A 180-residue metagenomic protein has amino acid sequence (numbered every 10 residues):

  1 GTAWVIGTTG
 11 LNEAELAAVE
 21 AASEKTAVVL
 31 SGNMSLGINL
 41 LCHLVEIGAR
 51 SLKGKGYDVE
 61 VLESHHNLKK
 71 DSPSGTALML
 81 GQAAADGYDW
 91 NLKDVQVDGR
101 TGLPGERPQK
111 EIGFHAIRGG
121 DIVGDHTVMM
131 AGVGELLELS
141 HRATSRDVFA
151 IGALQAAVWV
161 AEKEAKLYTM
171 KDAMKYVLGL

Functional and structural regions predicted by a protein language model:
T2, G7-L30, N39-R50: Rossmann-fold NAD(P)-binding glycine/threonine-rich loop
A27, K55-G56: Short hydrophobic "helix-edge" motifs at membrane interfaces and signal-peptide entry regions
M34: Active-site nucleophile and cofactor-binding loops and adjacent substrate-binding regions of central metabolic enzymes
G56-L180: C-terminal substrate-binding/catalytic lobe of Rossmann-fold NAD(P)-dependent oxidoreductases
